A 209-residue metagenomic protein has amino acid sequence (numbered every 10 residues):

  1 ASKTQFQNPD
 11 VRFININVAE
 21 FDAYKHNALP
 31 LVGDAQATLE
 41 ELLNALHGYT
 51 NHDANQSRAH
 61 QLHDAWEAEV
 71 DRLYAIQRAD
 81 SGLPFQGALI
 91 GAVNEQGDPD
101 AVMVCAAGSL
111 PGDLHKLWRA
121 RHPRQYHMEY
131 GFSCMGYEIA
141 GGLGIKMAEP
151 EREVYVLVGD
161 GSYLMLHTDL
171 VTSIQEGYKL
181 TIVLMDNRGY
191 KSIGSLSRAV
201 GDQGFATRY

Functional and structural regions predicted by a protein language model:
A1, N17, V104-A106, L157-V158 (+1 more regions): Short beta-strand segments
A1-L62, I182, S197: Glycine-rich, acidic loop regions that bind phosphate or pyrophosphate groups
Q7, A23-Y24, P30-V32, Q36-E40 (+2 more regions): Thiamine diphosphate
P9, N17, D34-T38, L42 (+9 more regions): General structural feature for long, well-ordered alpha-helical segments within catalytic domains of soluble enzymes
A19, L42-H52, E69, L73 (+5 more regions): Change "in soluble alpha/beta enzymes" to "in soluble alpha/beta proteins
K25, L29-V32, H52, Q56 (+4 more regions): Hydrophobic alpha-helical scaffolding
A54-R78, I145, N187-A199: Charged, low-complexity, helix-prone segments enriched in Lys/Glu/Asp/Gln
D64-G141, I145-K146, E151: Active-site diphosphate/adenylate-binding microenvironment
